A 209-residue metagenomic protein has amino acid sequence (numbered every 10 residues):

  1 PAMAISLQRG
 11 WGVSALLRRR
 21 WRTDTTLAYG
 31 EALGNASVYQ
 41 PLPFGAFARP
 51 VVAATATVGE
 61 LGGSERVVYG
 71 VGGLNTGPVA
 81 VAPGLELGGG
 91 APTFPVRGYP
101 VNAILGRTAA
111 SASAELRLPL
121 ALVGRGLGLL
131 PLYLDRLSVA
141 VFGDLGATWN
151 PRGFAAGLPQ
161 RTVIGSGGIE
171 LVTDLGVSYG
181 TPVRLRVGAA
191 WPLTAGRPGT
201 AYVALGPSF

Functional and structural regions predicted by a protein language model:
P1-L145, W149-Q160, A189, G196 (+1 more regions): C-terminal outer-membrane beta-barrel translocator/porin domains of Gram-negative envelope proteins and their
Q160-L185: C-terminal structured "cap/appendage" subdomains that terminate the fold
S166-D174, T194-A204: A short, hydrophobic/aromatic-rich structural module that often spans a beta strand with its adjoining loop
R184-V187, L193: Primarily interfacial, aromatic-capped hydrophobic alpha-helices that serve as membrane anchors
